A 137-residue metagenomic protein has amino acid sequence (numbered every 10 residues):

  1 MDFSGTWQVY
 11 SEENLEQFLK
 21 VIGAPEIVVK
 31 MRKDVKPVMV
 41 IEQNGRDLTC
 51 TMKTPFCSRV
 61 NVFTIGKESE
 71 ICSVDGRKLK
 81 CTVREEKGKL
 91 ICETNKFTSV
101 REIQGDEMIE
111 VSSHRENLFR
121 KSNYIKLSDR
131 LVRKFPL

Functional and structural regions predicted by a protein language model:
M1-L137: Hydrophobic small-molecule pocket/channel-lining residues, especially in calycin-type beta-barrels
